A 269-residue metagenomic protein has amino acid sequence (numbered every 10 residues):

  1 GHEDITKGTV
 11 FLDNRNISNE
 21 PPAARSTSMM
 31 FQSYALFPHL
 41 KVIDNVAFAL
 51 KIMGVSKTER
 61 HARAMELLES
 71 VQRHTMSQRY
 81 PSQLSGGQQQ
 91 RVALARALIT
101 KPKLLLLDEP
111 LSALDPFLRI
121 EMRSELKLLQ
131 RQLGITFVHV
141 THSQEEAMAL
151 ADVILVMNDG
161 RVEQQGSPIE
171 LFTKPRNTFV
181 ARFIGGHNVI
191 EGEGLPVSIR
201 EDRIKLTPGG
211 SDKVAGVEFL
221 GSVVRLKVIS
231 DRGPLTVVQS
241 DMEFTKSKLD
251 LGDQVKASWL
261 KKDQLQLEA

Functional and structural regions predicted by a protein language model:
H2-I5: Post-Walker A (P-loop) alpha1-beta2 connector of ABC-family nucleotide-binding domains
K7-N16: Conserved ABC transporter NBD signature motif
E20-R176: ABC ATPase nucleotide-binding domains
T173-G194, S198-E201: C-terminal boundary and immediately downstream tail of ABC-type ATPase nucleotide-binding domains
P196-A269: Non-catalytic connector elements of ABC transporters
